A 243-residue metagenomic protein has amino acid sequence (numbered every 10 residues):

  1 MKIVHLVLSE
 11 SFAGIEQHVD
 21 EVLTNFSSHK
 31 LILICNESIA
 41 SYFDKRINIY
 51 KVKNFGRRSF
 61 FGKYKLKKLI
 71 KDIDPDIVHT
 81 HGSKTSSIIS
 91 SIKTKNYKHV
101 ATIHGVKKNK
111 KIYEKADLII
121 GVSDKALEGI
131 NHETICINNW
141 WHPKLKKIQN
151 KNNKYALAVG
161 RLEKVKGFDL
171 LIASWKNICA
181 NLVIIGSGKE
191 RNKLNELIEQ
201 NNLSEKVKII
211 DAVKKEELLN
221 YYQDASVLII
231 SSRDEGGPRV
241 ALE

Functional and structural regions predicted by a protein language model:
V4, W141, I148-K166, I172-C179 (+1 more regions): Conserved donor-binding/catalytic core segment of Leloir-type glycosyltransferases
H5-G62, L69: N-terminal strand-loop element at the rim of the active site of nucleotide-sugar-dependent glycosyltransferases
I70, A212-V213, N220-A225: Short alpha-helical donor nucleotide-sugar binding micro-motif in glycosyltransferases
T80-S86, I103: Short His-centered aromatic/hydrophobic patch
K115-K146: Donor nucleotide-sugar binding/catalytic pocket of nucleotide-sugar-dependent glycosyltransferases
N195-V213: Nucleotide-activated donor-binding/catalytic signature segment of Leloir-type glycosyltransferases, i.e., the conserved
L228-I229: A short hydrophobic beta-strand element within the catalytic core of glycosyltransferases that build diverse glycans
R233: Aromatic "clamp/platform" in nucleotide-sugar-dependent glycosyltransferases that forms part of the donor/acceptor
